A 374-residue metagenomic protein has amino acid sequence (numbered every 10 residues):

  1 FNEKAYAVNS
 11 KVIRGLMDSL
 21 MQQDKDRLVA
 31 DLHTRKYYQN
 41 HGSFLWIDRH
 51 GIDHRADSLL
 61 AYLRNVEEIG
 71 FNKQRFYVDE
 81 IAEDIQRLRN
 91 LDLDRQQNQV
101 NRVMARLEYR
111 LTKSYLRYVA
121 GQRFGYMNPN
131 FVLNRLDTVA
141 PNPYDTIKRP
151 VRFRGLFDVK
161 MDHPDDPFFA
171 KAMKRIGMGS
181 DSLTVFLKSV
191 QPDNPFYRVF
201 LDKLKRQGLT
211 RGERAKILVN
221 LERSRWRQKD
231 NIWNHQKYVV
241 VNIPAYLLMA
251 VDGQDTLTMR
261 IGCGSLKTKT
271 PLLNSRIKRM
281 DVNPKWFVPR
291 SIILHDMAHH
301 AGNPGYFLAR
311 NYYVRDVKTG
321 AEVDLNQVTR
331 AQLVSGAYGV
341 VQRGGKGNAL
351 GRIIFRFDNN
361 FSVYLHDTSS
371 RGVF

Functional and structural regions predicted by a protein language model:
F1-D145, R149-F153: Cationic-aromatic interfacial patches
F1-N40, L93, Y109, K113-R117 (+2 more regions): Well-ordered beta-sheet/strand-loop patches within structured domains
